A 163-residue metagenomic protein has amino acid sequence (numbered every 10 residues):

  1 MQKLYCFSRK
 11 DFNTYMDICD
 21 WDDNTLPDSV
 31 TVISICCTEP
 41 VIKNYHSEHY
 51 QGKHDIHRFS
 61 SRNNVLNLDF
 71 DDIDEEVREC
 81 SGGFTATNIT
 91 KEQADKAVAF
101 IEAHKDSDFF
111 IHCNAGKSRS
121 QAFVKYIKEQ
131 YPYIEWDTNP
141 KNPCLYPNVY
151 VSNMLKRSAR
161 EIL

Functional and structural regions predicted by a protein language model:
M1-L68: Glycine-rich, flexible N-terminal cofactor/catalytic loop recognition
Q2, S60-N63, A103, E129-D137: Structural alpha-beta junctions
M16-D22, A97-H104, I127, Y131 (+1 more regions): Hydrophobic, Leu/Ile/Phe/Ala-enriched alpha-helical segments that form helix-helix packing faces
T38, D72, N114-K117, N142-L145: Short beta-alpha junction loops
V41-K43, E75-E76, K117-A122: Short catalytic/ligand-binding loop motif for oxyanion handling, primarily in non-cytosolic enzymes, centered on
R62-F110: Helix-loop module immediately N-terminal to the HCX5R catalytic loop in PTP-like cysteine phosphatase domains
E102-I134: Catalytic cysteine-centered active loop of the rhodanese-like fold, especially the PTP/DSP P-loop
K125, E129-L163: Cysteine-dependent PTP/DSP-like catalytic domain, specifically the C-terminal lobe
